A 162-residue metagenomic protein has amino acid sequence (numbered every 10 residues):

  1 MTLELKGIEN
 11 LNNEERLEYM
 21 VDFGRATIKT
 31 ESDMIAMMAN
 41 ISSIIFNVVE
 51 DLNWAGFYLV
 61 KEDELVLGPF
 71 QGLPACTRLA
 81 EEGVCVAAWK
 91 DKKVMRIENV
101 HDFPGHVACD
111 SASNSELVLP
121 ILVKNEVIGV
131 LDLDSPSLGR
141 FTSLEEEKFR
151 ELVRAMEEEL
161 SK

Functional and structural regions predicted by a protein language model:
M1-G72, A155-K162: Intrinsically disordered, low-complexity terminal regulatory regions
L52, V60-C109: Regulatory sensory and allosteric helical modules in signal-transduction proteins and certain transcription factors
W54, V118, V130: Short hydrophobic/aromatic beta-strand element in the GNAT-like acyltransferase core that lines or flanks the acyl-donor
V100-H101, D134-P136: Anionic group-transfer/hydrolysis microenvironments
S115-L122: A short, aliphatic-rich beta-strand micro-motif
L122-S135: Sensory-domain boundary capping and coupling elements
S135-K162: Juxtadomain coupling helices with adjacent low-complexity linkers
